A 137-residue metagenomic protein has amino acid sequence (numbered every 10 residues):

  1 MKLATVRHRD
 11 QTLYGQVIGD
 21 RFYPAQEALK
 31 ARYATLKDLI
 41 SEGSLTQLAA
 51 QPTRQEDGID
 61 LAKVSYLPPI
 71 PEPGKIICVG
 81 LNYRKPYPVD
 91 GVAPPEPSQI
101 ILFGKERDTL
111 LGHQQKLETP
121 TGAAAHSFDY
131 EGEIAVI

Functional and structural regions predicted by a protein language model:
M1-I100: N-terminal non-catalytic cap/leader segment that marks the start of a structured domain
P73-I137: Glycine-enriched loop-and-adjacent helix/strand subsegments that border the catalytic/binding cleft of enzyme cores
